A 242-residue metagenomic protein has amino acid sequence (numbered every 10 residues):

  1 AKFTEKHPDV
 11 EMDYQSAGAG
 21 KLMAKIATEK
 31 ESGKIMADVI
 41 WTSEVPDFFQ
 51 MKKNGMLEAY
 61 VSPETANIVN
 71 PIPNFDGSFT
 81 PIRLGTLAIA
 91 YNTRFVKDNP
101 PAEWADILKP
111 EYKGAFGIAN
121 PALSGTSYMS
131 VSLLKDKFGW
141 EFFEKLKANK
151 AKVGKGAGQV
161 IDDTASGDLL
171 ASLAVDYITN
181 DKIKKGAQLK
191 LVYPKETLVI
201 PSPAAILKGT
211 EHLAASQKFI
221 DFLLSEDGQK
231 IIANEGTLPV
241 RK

Functional and structural regions predicted by a protein language model:
A1, M12-M23, A27, I35-D168: Extracytoplasmic ligand-binding site segments that recognize negatively charged/polar headgroups
K2-H7: A short alpha-helix/helix-coil micro-patch that ends at or immediately precedes a cysteine
E44, A157, V175-D176, S225: Helix N-cap/beta->alpha junction signal
P46-Q50, A165, L170-Q188: A ligand-binding cleft/hinge motif common to bilobed small-molecule-binding domains
G85, E144-K147, V153-G154, K185-T210: Periplasmic-binding protein-like
A88-F95, S132, I200-L213, I231-I232: A bilobed periplasmic-binding-protein/Venus flytrap-type ligand-binding module shared by bacterial periplasmic
A105, I161-D162, N180, Q217 (+1 more regions): Alpha-helical segments flanking ligand/cofactor-binding loops in enzyme cores
L198, L207-K242: Mature extracytoplasmic/periplasmic domains
